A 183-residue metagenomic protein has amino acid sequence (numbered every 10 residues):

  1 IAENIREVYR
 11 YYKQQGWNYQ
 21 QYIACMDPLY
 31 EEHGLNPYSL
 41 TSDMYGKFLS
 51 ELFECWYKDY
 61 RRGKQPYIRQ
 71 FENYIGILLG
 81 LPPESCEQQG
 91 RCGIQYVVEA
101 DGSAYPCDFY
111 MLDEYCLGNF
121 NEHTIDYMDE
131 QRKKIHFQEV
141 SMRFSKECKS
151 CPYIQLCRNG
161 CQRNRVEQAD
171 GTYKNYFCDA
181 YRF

Functional and structural regions predicted by a protein language model:
I1-R91, V97-A100, M111-L117: Radical SAM enzyme [4Fe-4S]-AdoMet core and its adjacent flexible, acidic and glycine-rich loops/tails across
C86-Q88, C92, S141, Q168: Generic marker of residues within folded, mature protein domains
M111-F183: Flexible mid-to-C-terminal extensions adjoining Fe-S/redox cofactors in radical SAM and related proteins
